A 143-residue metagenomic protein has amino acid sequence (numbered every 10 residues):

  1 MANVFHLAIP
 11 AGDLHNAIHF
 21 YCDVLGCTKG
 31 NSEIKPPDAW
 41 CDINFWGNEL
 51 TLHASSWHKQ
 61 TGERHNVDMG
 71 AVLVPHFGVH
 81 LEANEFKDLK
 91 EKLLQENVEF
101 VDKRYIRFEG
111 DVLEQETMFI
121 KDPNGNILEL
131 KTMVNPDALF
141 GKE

Functional and structural regions predicted by a protein language model:
M1-I18, H76-F77, L81, T132-E143: N-terminal beta-strand motif that seeds the catalytic metal site of vicinal oxygen chelate
F5, P37-A39, P75, E116: Residue-level marker for the onset of beta-strands and adjacent loop->beta junctions in well-ordered domains
A8, T28-K35, Y105-F108, T132-D137: Conserved catalytic-core motifs of GNAT/GCN5-like acyltransferases
P10-K59: Core segments of cupin and vicinal oxygen chelate
G12-H15, V72-N124: Vicinal oxygen chelate
S55, Q60-T61, H65-E82: Helix-adjacent hinge/juxtasegments
K59-H65, K103, R107, D111 (+1 more regions): A short, acidic/glycine-rich surface segment
